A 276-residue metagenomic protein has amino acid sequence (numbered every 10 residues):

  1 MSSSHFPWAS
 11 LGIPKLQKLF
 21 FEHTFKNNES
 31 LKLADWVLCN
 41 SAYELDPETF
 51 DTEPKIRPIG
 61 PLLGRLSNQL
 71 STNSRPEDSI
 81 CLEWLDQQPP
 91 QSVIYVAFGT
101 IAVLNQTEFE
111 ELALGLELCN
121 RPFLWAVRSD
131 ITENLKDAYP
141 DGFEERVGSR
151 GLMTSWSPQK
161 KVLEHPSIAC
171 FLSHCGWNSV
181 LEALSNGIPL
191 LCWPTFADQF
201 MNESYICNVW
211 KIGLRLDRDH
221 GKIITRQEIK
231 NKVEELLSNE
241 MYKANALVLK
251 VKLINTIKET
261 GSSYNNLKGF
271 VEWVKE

Functional and structural regions predicted by a protein language model:
M1-K161, C170, H174-C175, L184-N186 (+3 more regions): Nucleotide-sugar-dependent glycosyltransferase catalytic domains
